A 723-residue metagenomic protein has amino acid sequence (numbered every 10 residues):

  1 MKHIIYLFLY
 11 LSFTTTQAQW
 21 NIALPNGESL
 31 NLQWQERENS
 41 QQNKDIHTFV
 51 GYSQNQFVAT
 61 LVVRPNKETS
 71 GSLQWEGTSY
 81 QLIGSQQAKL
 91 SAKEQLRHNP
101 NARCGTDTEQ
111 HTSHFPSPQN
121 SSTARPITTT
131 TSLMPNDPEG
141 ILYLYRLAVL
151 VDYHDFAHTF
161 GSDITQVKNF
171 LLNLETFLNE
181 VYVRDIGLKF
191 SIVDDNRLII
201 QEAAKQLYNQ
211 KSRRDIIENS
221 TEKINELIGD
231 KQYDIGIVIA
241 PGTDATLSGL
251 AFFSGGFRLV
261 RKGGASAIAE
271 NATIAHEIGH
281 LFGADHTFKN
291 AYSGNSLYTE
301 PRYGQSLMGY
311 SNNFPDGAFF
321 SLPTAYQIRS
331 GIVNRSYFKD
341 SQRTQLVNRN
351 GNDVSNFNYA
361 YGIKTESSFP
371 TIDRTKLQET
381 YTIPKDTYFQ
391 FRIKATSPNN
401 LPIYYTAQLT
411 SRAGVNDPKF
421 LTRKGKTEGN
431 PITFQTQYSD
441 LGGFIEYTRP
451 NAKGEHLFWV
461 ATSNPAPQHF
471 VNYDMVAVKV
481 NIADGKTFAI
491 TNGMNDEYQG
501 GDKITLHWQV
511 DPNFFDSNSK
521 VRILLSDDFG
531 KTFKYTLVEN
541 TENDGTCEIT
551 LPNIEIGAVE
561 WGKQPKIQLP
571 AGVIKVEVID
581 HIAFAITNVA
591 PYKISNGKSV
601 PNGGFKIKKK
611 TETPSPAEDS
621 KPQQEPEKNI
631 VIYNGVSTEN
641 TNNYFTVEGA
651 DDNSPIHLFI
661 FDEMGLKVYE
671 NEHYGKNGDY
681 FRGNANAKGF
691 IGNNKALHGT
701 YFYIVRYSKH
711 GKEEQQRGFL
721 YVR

Functional and structural regions predicted by a protein language model:
W20-V151, D163-I164, K189: Propeptide (latency) domains of metzincin metalloproteases
R97-S248: Fold-level signature of zinc-dependent metallopeptidase catalytic domains
S191, Q201, Y404-A452, R522-E555 (+1 more regions): Exoplasmic/lumenal beta-rich domain surfaces
V193-R214, A251-T324, R412-V415: The catalytic-center signature of Zn2+-dependent metalloproteases
A291-R449, K453-A461, Q468-V471: Replace "(M1/M4/M9/M12/WLM)" with "(e.g., M1/M4/M8/M9/M12/M26/WLM)" and add "not limited to" to clarify scope
E379-F389, D496-D502, G635-T641: Short, solvent-exposed loop/linker segments at the N-terminal edge of repeated beta-sheet extracellular domains
I383-F389, I393-N399, N464, L506-F515 (+1 more regions): Extracellular acidic, Ser/Thr/Pro-rich low-complexity tracts
P614-R723: Short loop/turn motifs at secondary-structure boundaries
